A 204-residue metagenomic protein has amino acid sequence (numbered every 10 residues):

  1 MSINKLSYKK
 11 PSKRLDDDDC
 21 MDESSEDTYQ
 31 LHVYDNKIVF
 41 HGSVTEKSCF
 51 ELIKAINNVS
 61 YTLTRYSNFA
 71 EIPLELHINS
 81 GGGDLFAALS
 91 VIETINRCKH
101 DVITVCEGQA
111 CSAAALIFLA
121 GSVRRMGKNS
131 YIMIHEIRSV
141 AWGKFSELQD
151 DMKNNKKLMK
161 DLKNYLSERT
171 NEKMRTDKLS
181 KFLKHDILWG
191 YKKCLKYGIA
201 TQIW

Functional and structural regions predicted by a protein language model:
M1-W204: Terminal-region recognition feature
